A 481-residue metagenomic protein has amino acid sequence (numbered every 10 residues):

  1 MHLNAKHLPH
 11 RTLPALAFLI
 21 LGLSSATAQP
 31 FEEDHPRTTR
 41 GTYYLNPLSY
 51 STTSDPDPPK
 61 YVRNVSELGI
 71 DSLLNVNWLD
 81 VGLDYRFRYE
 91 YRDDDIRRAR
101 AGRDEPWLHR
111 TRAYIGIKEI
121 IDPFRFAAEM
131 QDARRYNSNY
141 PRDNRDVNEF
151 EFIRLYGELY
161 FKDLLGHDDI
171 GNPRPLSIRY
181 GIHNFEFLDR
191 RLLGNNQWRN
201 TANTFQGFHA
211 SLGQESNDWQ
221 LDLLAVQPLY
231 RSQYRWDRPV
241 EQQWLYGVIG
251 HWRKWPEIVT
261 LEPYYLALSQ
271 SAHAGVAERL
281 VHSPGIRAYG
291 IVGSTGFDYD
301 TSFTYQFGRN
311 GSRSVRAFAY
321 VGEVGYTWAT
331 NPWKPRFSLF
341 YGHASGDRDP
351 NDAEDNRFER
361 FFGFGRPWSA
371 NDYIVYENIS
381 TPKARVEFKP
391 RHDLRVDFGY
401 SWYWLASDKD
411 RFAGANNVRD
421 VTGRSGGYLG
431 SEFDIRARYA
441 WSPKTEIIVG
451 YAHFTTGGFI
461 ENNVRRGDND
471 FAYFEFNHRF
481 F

Functional and structural regions predicted by a protein language model:
M1-H10: N-terminal secretory signal peptides that target proteins for export/translocation
H2-L3, L19-D104, G116, N144 (+4 more regions): N-terminal periplasmic/intermembrane-space "pro-region" immediately following the signal or transit peptide
P30, Y43-Y44, Y50, I435 (+1 more regions): Outer-membrane beta-barrel "beta-signal"
D34-S51, P58-P59, S302, Q306 (+1 more regions): Extracellular/periplasmic loop regions
F87-D93, E119-P123, M130-Y136, I182-E186 (+10 more regions): Transmembrane beta-strands of outer-membrane beta-barrel pores
Y91-H109, E119-L176, R191-G194, H273 (+6 more regions): Surface-exposed loop and membrane-interface regions of Gram-negative outer-membrane beta-barrel proteins
L155, Y160-P175, R191-N351, K389 (+3 more regions): Signature for the C-terminal beta-barrel architecture of outer-membrane proteins
S442-E475, R479-F481: Predominantly the C-terminal beta-signal and adjacent terminal strand-loop region of outer-membrane beta-barrel
